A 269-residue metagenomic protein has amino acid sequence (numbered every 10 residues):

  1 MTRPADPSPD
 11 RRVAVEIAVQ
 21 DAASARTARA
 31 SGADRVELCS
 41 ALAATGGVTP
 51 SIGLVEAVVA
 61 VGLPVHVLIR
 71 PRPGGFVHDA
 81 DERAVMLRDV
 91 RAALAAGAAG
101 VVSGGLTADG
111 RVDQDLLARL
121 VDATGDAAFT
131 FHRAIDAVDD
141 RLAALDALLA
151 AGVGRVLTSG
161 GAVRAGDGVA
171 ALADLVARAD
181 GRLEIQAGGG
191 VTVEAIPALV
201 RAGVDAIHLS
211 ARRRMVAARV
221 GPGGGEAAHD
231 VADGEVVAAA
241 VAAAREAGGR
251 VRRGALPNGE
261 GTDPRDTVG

Functional and structural regions predicted by a protein language model:
M1-A18, A22, A60, R252-G254 (+2 more regions): N-terminal amphipathic alpha-helix/helix-capping segment at the start of soluble metabolic enzymes
P9-D21, I69-V85, T130-R141: Active-site mouth loops of central-metabolism enzymes
V13-V19, V36-L38, V65-I69, V101-S103 (+4 more regions): Hydrophobic faces of well-ordered beta-strands that scaffold small-molecule active sites in alpha/beta enzyme cores
A23-T27, V77-A92, D136-A151, A187 (+1 more regions): Catalytic cores of alpha/beta
R29-A30, V55-H66, R91-A96, L120-T124 (+2 more regions): Acidic (Asp/Glu)-rich catalytic clusters
R35-A57, P71-H78, V101-D113, G160 (+1 more regions): Glycine-rich, proline-tolerant flexible connector loops at the mouths of alpha/beta enzymes
G47-P73, V112-A134, D167-T192, A228-G254: Alpha-helix-loop-beta-strand connector modules within alpha/beta enzyme cores
G100-V112, A134-L175, A211-V231: Glycine/Thr-rich beta-alpha phosphate-binding loop at enzyme active sites
